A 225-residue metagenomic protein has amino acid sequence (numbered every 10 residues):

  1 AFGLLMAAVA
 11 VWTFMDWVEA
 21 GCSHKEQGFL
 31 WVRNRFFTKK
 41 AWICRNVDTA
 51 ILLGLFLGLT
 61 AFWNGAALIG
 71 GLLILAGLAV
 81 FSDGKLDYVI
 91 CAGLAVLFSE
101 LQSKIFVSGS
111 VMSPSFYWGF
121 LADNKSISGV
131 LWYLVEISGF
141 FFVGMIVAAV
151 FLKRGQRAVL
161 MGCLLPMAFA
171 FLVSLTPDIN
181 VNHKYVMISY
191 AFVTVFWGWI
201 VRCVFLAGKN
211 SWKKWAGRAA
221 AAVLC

Functional and structural regions predicted by a protein language model:
A1, Q102-I137, L164, A168-V193: Membrane-helix boundary/interfacial segments in multi-pass membrane proteins
A1-F37, F56, V193-F196: Specific aromatic-rich, kink-prone transmembrane helix
V9-A20, L73-V80, E136-R157, I200-C203: Hydrophobic, aromatic-rich transmembrane alpha-helices and their immediate juxtamembrane boundary segments
V18-C22, G28-V47, I69-V96: Perimembrane helix-loop-helix junctions
V47, I90-E100, C203-C225: Signature aromatic-anchored transmembrane alpha helix within multi-pass, membrane-resident enzymes that catalyze glycan
T49-N64, A76: Membrane-interface alpha helices of multi-pass inner-membrane proteins
I69-L72, I179-L206: Hydrophobic/aromatic-rich transmembrane helices and adjacent perimembrane loops
F81, V89-G119, F140-R154: Membrane-lumen/periplasm interface segments of specific transmembrane helices in polyprenyl phosphate-linked
